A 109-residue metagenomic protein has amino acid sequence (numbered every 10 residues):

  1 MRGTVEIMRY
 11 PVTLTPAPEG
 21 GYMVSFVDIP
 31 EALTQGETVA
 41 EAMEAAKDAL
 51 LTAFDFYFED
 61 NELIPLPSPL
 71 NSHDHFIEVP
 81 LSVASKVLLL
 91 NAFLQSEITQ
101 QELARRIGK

Functional and structural regions predicted by a protein language model:
M1-F54: DNA-contacting interfaces and partner/effector-binding or oligomerization modules in DNA-centric proteins
M1-Y10, K47-K109: Short, charged, surface-exposed hinge/linker loops at domain edges that act as mobile lids or interdomain connectors
